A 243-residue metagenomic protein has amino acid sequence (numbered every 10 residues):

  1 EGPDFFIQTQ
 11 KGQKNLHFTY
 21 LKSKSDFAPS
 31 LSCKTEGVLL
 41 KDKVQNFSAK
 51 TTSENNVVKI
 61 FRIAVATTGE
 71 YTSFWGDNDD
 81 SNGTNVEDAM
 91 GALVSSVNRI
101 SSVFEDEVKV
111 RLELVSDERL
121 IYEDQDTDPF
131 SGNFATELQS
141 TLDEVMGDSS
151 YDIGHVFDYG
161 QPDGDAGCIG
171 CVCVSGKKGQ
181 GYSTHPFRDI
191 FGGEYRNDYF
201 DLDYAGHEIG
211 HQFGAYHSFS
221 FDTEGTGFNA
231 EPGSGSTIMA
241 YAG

Functional and structural regions predicted by a protein language model:
E1-S140, V145, S149, F219 (+1 more regions): Zymogen propeptides/activation segments of proteases
K34, I169-V174: Secreted/luminal cysteine- and crosslink-motif detector
V58-I60, D152-G154, S236: Extracellular structured ligand-interaction cores
A66-T68, D158, Y241: Cofactor-binding loop segments of dinucleotide-utilizing enzymes, especially the Rossmann-like FAD- and NAD(P)+-binding
E70-D77, D163-C171: Short acidic/His/Gly/Ser-rich catalytic and metal-binding motifs that mark active-site loops of diverse hydrolases
I100, H155, M239: Divalent metal-coordination and catalytic microenvironments
V115-T136, Q161, G170, K177-G243: The catalytic-center signature of Zn2+-dependent metalloproteases
M146, S150-P162: Accessory "access/gating" subregions that flank catalytic or transport cores
